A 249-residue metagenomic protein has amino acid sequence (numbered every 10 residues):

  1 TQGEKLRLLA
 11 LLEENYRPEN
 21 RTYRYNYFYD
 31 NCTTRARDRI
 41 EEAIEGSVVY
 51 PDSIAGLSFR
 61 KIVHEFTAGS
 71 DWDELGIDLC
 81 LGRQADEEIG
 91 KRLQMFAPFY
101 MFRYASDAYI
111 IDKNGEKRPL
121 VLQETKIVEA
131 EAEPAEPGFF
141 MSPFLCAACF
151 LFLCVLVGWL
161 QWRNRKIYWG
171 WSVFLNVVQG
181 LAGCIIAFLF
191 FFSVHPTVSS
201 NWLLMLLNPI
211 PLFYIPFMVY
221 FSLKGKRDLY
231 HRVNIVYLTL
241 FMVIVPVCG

Functional and structural regions predicted by a protein language model:
T1, S58, F139-C146, G249: General structural signal for secondary-structure boundaries
T1-A132: Soluble extramembrane regions of membrane proteins in the secretory/endomembrane system
L12, I62-V63, I167, W171 (+2 more regions): Generic hydrophobic, helix-prone segments enriched in Leu/Val/Ile
P18, P98, P119, P134-P137 (+5 more regions): Proline-rich intrinsically disordered, low-complexity coils
C32, S58, P98, S142 (+2 more regions): Alpha-helix initiation/capping motif
A108, D112-P196, L203-L206: Core alpha-helical transmembrane segments of integral membrane proteins
G158-L160, V177-G249: Generic detector of multi-pass transmembrane helix bundles and their immediately adjacent loops in polytopic membrane
